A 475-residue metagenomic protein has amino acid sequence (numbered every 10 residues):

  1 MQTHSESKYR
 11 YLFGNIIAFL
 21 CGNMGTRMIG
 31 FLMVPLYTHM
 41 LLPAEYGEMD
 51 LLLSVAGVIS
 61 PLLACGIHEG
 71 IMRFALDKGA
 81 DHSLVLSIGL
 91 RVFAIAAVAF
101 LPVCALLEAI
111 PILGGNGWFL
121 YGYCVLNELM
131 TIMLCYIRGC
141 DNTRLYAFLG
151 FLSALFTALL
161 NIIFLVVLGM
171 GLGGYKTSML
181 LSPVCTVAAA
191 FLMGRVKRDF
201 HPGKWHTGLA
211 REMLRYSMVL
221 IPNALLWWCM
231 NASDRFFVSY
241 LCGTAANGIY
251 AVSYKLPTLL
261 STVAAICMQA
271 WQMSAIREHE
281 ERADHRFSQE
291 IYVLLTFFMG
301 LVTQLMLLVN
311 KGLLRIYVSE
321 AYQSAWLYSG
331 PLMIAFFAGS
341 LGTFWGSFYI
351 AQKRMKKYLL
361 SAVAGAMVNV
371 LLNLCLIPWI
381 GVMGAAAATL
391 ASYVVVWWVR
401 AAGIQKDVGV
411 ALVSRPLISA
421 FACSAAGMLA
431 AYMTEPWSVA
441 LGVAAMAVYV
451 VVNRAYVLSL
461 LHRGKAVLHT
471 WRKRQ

Functional and structural regions predicted by a protein language model:
Q2-H4, A431-Q475: Membrane-proximal transmembrane or re-entrant/amphipathic helices at the cytosolic face
Q2-K8, L12, W118, L168 (+6 more regions): Interhelical loop/hinge segments that connect adjacent transmembrane helices in multipass membrane
K8-H68, A154-A158, I162, R215-A245: Signature of the first transmembrane helix
G30-E45, V167-L168, L225-L259, A270-R277 (+1 more regions): Helix-terminus/linker motif at the lipid-water interface of multi-pass membrane proteins
L63-G79, P257-Y292, G346-A351: Helix-loop junctions and terminal segments of transmembrane helices in multi-pass membrane transport/translocation
F74, N127-L152, M333-A364, I404-K406: Membrane-interface junctions at transmembrane-helix termini in multi-pass inner-membrane proteins
L107-Y123, L307-F337: Interfacial segments at transmembrane-helix termini and the short loops linking adjacent helices
L149-V196, V363-V368, V382-G403, V443-Y449: Hydrophobic alpha-helical transmembrane segments
